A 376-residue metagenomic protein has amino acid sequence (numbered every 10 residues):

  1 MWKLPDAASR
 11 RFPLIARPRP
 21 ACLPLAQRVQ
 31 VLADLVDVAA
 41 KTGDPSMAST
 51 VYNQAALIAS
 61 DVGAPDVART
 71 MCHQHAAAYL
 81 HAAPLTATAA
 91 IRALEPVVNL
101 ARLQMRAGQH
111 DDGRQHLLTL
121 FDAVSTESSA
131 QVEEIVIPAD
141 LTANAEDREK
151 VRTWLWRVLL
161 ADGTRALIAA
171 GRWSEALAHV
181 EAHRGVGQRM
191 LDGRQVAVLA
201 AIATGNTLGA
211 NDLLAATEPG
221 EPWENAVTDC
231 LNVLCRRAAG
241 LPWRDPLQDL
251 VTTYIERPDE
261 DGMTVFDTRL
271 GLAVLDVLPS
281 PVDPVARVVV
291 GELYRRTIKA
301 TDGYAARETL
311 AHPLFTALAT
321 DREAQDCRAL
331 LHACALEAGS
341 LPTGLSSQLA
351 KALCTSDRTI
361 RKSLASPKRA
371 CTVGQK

Functional and structural regions predicted by a protein language model:
M1-T50, L314-F315, C327-K376: Extreme N-terminal leader/anchor segments
P13-P18, M47-V62, R92-R106: Non-membrane alpha-helical segments in proteins
V36-V38, H73-P84, L118-S129, L177-G185 (+3 more regions): Amphipathic alpha-helical segments of tetratricopeptide repeats
N53-Q54, R92, N99, L155-D162 (+4 more regions): "A position-specific structural signal for the A-helix of alpha-solenoid helical repeats
P65, H110, G171-S174, G205-L208: TPR-repeat structural position
A78-A82, H116-L160, G171, L177-V186: Short, flexible helix-coil linker/hinge segments at the edges of structured domains or between repeats
A203-L336: Long, charge-rich C-terminal accessory regions
